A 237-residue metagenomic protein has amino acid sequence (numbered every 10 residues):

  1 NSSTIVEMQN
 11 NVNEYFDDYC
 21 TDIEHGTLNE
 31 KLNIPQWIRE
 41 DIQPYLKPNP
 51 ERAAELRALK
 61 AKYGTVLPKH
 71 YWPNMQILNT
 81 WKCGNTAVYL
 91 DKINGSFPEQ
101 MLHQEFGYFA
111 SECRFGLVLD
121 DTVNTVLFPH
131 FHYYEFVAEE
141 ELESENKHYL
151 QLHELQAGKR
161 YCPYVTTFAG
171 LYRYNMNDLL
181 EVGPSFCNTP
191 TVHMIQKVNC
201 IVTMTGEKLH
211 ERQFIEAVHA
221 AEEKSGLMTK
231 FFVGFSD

Functional and structural regions predicted by a protein language model:
N1-D237: Active-site glycine/GP-rich loop and adjacent strand/helix microenvironment that borders small-molecule binding pockets
